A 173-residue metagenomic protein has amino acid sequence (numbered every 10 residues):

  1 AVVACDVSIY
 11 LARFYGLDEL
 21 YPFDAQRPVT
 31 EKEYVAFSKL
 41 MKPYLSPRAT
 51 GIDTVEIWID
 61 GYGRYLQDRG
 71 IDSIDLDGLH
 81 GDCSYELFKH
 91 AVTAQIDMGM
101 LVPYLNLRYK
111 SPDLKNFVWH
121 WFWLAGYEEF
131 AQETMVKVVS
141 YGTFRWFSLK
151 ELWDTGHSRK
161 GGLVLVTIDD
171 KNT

Functional and structural regions predicted by a protein language model:
A1-A36: Active-site nucleophile-adjacent alpha helix/oxyanion-hole segment immediately C-terminal to the catalytic cysteine
A1-L11, A49-Y62: Active-site nucleophilic cysteine motif
F14-L17, R69, F130-V136: Substrate-binding/catalytic groove segments of enzymes that remodel or degrade extracellular structural polymers
S38-K42: Early exported N-terminus immediately downstream of N-terminal targeting peptides
Y44-D53, D77-G81: Second-shell loop/turn segments in exported
G61-I74: Mid-length scaffold segments of soluble, non-membrane domains
D82-K137: Active-site-adjacent substructure of cysteine-protease-like catalytic cores
K115, Y127-T173: Noncatalytic regulatory segments and standalone regulatory/sensor domains
